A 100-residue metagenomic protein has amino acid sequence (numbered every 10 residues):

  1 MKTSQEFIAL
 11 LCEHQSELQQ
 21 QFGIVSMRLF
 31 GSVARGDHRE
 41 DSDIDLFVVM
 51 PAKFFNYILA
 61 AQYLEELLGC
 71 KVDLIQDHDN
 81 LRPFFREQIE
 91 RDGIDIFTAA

Functional and structural regions predicted by a protein language model:
M1-S26, R35-E40, M50-A100: Catalytic core of pol beta-like nucleotidyltransferases
R28, D45-F47: Short, well-ordered beta-strand segments
F30-S32: Glycine-rich beta-strand-to-loop/alpha-helix junction loops that act as flexible
